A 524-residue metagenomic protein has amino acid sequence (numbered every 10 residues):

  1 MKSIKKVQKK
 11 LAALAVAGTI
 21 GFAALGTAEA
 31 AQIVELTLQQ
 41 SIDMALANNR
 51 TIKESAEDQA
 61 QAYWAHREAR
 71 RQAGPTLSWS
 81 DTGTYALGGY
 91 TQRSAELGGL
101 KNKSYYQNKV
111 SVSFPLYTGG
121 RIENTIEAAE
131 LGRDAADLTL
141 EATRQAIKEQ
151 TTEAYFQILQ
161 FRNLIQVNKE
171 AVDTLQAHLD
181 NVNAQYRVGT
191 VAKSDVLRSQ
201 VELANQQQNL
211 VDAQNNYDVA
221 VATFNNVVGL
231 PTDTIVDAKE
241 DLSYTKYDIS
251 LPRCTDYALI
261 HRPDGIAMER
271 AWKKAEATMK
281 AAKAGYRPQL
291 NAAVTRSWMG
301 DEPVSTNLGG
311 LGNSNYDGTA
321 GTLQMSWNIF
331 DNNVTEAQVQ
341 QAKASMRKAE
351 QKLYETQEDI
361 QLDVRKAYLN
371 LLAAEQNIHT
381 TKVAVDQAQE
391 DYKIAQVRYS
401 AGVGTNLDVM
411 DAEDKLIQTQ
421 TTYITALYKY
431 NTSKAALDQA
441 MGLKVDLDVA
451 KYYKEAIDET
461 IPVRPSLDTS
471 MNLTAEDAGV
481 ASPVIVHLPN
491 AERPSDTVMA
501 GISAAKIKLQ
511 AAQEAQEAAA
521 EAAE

Functional and structural regions predicted by a protein language model:
M1-E29: Gram-negative bacterial Sec-dependent N-terminal signal peptides
K2-K10, L36, A146-Y257, N370 (+6 more regions): Periplasmic alpha-helical coiled-coil/stalk elements that build and connect Gram-negative outer-membrane
K2-K6, L87, I424-E524: Acidic, low-complexity, intrinsically disordered peripheral segments
A31-I42: Regulatory alphaC helix of protein kinase catalytic domains
T37, T76-A142, I266-T278, K283-T356 (+5 more regions): Small/polar-residue-enriched beta-strand and adjacent coil segments characteristic of outer-membrane beta-barrel
E54-A69, T143, I147-V167, A177 (+5 more regions): Amphipathic alpha-helical coiled-coil segments
E127-E130, K193-A204, Q340, N406-D414: Short, charged, amphipathic alpha-helical segments
